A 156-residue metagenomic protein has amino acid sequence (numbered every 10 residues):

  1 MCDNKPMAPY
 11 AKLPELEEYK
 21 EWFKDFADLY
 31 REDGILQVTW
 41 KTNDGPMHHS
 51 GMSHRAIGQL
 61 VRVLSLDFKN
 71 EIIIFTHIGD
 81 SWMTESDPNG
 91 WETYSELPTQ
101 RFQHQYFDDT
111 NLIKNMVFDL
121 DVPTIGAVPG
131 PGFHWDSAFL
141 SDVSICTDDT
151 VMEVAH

Functional and structural regions predicted by a protein language model:
M1-T76: Conserved CoA-thioester-binding segment of acyl-CoA-metabolizing enzymes
D33-I35, D80, T150: Beta-strand-connecting loop/turn residues
M52-A56, D109, M116: Charged catalytic carboxylate motif
S53, D87-E92, F139-D142: Short, glycine/charged-enriched secondary-structure capping and boundary segments
K69, H77-T110: Glycine- (often His-adjacent) and acidic-residue-rich active-site loop that binds/positions the CoA thioester
I72, T99-F102, C146-D149: Ligand-binding clefts of soluble mixed alpha/beta catalytic domains
T76-H77, V128: Short beta-strand/turn micro-motifs composed of small residues that flank or help shape donor/cofactor-binding pockets
N111-H156: Glycine-rich beta-to-alpha active-site loop
